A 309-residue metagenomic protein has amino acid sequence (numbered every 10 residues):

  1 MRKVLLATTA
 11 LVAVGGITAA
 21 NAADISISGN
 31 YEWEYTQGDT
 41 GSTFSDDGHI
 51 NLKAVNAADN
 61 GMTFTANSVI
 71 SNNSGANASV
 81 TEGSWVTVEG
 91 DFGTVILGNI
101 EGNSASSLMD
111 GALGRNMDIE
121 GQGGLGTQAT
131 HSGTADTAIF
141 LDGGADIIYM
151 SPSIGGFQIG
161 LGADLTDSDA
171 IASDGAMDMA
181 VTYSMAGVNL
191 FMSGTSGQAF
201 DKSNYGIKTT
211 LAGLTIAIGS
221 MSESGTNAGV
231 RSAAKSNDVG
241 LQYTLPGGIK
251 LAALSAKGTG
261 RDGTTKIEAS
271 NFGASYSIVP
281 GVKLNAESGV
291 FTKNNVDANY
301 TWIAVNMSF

Functional and structural regions predicted by a protein language model:
M1-F309: Outer-membrane beta-barrel proteins
